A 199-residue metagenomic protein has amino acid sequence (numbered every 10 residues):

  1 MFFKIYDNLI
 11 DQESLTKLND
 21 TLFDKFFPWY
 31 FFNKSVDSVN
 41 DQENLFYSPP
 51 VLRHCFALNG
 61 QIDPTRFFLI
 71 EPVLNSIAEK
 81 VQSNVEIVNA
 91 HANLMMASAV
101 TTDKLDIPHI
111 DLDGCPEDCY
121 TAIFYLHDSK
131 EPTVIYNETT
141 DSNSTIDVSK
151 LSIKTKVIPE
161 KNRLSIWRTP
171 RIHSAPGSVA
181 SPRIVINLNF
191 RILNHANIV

Functional and structural regions predicted by a protein language model:
M1-N84: Non-heme Fe(II)/2-oxoglutarate
F67, E71-V199: Catalytic core of non-heme Fe(II) oxygenases with the double-stranded beta-helix
